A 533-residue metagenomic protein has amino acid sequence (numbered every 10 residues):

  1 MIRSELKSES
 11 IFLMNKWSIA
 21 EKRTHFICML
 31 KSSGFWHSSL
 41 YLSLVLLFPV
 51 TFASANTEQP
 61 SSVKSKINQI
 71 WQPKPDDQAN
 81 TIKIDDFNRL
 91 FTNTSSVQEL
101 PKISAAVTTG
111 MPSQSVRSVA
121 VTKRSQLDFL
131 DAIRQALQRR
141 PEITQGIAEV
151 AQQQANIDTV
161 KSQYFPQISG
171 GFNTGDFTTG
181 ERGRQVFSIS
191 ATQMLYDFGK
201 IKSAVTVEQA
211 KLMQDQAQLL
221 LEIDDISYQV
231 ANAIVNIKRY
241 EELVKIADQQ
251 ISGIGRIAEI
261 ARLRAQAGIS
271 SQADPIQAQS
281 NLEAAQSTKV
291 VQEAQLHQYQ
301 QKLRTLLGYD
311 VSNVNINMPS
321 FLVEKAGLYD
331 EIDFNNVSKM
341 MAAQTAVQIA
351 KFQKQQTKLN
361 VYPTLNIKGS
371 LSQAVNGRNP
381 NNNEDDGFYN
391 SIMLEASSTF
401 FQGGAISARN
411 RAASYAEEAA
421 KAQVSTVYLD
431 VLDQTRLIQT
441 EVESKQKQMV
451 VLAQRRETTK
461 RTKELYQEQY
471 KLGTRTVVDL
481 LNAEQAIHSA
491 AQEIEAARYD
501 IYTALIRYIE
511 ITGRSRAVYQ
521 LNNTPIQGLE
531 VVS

Functional and structural regions predicted by a protein language model:
R3, A53-K102, V121, V311 (+1 more regions): Acidic, low-complexity, intrinsically disordered peripheral segments
S39-P49: Bacterial N-terminal signal peptides
D86-T92, E99, P112, V121 (+5 more regions): Periplasmic alpha-helical coiled-coil/stalk elements that build and connect Gram-negative outer-membrane
R117, T122, L127-R139, P275 (+2 more regions): Amphipathic alpha-helical coiled-coil scaffold segments and their short linker/junction regions
T144, Q167-G183, L195-L221, M341 (+4 more regions): Small/polar (Gly/Ser/Thr/Ala-rich) solvent-exposed segments that form structured loops/beta-strands/short helices used
Q145-V160, E222, I226-I246, I251 (+6 more regions): Amphipathic alpha-helical coiled-coil segments
I189-A191, L394: Membrane-embedded beta-strands of outer-membrane beta-barrel proteins, especially the hydrophobic/small aromatic
